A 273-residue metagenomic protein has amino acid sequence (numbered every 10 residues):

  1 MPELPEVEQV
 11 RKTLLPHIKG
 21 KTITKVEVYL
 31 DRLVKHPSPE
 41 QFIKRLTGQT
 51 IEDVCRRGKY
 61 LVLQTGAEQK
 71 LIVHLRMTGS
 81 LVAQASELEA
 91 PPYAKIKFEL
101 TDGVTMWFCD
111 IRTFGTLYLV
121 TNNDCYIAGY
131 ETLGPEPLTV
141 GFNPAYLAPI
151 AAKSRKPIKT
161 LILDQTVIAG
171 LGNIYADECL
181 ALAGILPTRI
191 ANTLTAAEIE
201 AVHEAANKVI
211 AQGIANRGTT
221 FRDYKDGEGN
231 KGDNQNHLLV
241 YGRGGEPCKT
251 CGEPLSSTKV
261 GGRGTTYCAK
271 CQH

Functional and structural regions predicted by a protein language model:
M1-L117: Gly/Gly-Pro- and Ser/Thr-rich, intrinsically disordered tail segments characteristic of DNA damage-repair and tolerance
M1-L4, P137, G141, T195-H203: Generic detection of long, well-ordered alpha-helical segments
T24-F42, C55, I150-H273: Basic, nucleic-acid-binding surfaces and adjacent catalytic neighborhoods in DNA/RNA-processing proteins
G48, G58, G79, G115 (+5 more regions): Glycine-centered flexibility motif
A67, M77, D102, R112 (+5 more regions): A broadly conserved detector of short glycine/acidic/proline-rich loop/turn motifs that flank catalytic sites and bind
L71-G170, Y175-L182, I190: Phosphate/anion-contacting hairpin/loop surfaces
